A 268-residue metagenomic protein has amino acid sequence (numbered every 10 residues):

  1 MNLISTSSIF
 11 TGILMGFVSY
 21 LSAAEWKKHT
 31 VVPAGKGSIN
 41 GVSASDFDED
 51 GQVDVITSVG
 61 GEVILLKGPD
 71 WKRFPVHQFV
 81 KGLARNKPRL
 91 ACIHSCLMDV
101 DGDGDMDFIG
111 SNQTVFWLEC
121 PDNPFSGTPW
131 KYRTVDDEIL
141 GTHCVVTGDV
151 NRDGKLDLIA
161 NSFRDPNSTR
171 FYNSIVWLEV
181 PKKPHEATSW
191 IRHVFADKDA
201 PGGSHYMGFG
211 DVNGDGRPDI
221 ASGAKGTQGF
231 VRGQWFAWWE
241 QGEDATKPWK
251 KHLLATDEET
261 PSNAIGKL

Functional and structural regions predicted by a protein language model:
M1-T6: N-terminal secretory signal peptides that target proteins for export/translocation
S8-S19: Bacterial N-terminal signal peptides
L21-L268: Beta-propeller-forming repeat regions
